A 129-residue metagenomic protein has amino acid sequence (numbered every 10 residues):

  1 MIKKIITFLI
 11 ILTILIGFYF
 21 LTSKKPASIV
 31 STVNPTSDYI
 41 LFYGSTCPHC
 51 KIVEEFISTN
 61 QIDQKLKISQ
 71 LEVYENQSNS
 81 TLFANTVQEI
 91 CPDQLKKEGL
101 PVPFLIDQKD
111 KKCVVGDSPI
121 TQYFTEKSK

Functional and structural regions predicted by a protein language model:
M1-K4: Positively charged n-region of N-terminal signal peptides that target proteins for export
I6-T22: Hydrophobic membrane-insertion alpha-helices, especially the h-region of bacterial N-terminal signal peptides
F20-V30: Signal peptide cleavage region of secreted peptide precursors
S28-Q70: Local sequence-structure signature of Cys/Sec-based thiol-disulfide redox active-site neighborhoods
S45-H49, V73-S78, D110-C113, I120: Solvent-exposed loop/turn segments at secondary-structure junctions within structured extracellular/periplasmic domains
E54-I57, S80, A84, T121: Extracytoplasmic/secreted envelope proteins and their assembly/folding machinery, especially bacterial periplasmic
K65-N85: Thiol-based oxidoreductase modules, predominantly thioredoxin-like and allied folds used for disulfide exchange
E98-K129: Non-catalytic, surface beta->alpha helical segment in thiol-disulfide oxidoreductase systems
